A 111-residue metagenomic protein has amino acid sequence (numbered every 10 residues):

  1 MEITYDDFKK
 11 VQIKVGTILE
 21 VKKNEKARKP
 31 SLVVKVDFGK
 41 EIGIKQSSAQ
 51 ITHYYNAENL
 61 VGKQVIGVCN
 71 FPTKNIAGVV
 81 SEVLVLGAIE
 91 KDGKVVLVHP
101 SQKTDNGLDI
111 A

Functional and structural regions predicted by a protein language model:
M1-A111: Phosphate-backbone binding interfaces of nucleic-acid-interacting proteins
